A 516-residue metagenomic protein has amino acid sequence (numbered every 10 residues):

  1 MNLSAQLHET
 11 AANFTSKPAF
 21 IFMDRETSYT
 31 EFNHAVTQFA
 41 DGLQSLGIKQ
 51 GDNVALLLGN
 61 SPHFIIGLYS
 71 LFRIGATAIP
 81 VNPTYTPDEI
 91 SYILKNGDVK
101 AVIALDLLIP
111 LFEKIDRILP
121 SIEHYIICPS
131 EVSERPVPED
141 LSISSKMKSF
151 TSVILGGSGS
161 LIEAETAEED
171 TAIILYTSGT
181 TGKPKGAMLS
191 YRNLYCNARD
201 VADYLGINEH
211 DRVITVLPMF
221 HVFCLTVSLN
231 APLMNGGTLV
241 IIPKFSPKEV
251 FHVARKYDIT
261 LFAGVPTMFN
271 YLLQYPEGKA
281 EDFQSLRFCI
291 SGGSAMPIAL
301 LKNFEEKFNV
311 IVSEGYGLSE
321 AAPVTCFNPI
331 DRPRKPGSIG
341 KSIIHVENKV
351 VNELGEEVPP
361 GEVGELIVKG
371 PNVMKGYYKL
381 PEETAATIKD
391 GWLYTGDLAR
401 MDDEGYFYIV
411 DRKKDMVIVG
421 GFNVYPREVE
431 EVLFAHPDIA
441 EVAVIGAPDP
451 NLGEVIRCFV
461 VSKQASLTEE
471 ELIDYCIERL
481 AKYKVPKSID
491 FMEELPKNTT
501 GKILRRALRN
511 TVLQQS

Functional and structural regions predicted by a protein language model:
A5-S28: AMP-dependent adenylate-forming
H8, R25, S45-L46, I66 (+2 more regions): Structural core segment of the AMP-binding/adenylate-forming
S16, I126, S145-S149, I154-Y176 (+2 more regions): Conserved pre-ATP/AMP-binding loop-to-beta segment of ANL
S16-K17, E31-A55, T86-P87, S91 (+3 more regions): ANL superfamily AMP-binding
S28-T30, A172-C196: Conserved AMP-binding A3 loop
Y85, F262, L354, G370 (+6 more regions): AMP-binding/adenylate-forming catalytic core of the ANL superfamily
Y195-R212, F220-L261, Y271, Y275-P276: Conserved AMP-binding/adenylation subdomain of ANL enzymes
I259-G264, L273-R334, E347: Gly/Ser/Thr-rich phosphate-binding loop
